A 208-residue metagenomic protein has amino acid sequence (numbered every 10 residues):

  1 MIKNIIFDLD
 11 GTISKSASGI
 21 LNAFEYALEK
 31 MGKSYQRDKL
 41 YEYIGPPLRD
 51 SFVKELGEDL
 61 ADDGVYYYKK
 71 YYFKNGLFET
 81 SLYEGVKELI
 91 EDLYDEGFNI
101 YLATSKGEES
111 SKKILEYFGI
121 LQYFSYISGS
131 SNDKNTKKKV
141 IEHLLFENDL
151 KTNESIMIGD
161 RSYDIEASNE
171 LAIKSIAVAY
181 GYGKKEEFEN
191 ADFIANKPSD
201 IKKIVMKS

Functional and structural regions predicted by a protein language model:
I2-K87: N-terminal helical cap/lid subdomain that shapes the substrate entry/recognition surface in HAD-like hydrolases
I2-N4, K137-I165: Conserved Lys-Pro-Asp/Glu-containing loop-to-beta segment of HAD-superfamily phosphomonoesterases, centered on
S34, I120-S125, K151: Conserved H-loop
K39, L121-N135: A short, structured active-site edge motif that brings together acidic residues
K74-L102, E108-K112: Short, acidic loop-to-helix structural element flanking the phosphoryl-transfer center in phosphate-processing enzymes
D95-F98, E147-E154, S208: Glycine-rich phosphate-binding loop signature in dinucleotide/nucleotide-binding domains
F98, I120, I173: Short phosphate-binding/catalytic loops that engage adenosine nucleotides
I156-A195: Acidic, Mg2+-coordinating phosphoryl-transfer loop and its flanking beta/alpha structural elements, shared across
